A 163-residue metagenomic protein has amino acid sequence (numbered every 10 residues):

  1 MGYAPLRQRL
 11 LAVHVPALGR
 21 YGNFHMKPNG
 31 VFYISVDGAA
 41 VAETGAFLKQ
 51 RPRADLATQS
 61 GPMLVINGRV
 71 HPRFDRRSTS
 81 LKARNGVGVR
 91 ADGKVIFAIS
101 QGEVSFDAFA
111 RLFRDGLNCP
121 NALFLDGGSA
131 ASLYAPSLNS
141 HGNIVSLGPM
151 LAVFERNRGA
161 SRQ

Functional and structural regions predicted by a protein language model:
M1-Q163: Gly/Ser/Thr/Pro-rich low-complexity, intrinsically disordered segments
